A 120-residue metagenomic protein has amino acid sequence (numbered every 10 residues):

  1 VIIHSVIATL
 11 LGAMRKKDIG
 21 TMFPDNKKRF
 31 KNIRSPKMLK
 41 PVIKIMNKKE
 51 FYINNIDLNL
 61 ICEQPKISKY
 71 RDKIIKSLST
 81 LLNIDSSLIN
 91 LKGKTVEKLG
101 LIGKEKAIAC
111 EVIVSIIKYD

Functional and structural regions predicted by a protein language model:
V1-D72, L81-L82: RNase III-family endoribonuclease catalytic core
I67-K73, L101-K106: Short glycine/threonine-rich loop-to-helix capping motif typified by GTGT followed within a few residues by an Asp-Pro
K76: Active-site phosphate/pyrophosphate- and oxyanion-stabilizing loops and adjacent acidic/basic residues in soluble
T80-N83, V112-V114: Short, surface-exposed linear patches
D85-L88: Short acidic capping loops at alpha-helix termini that bridge into adjacent secondary structure
L91-T95: Pyridoxal 5′-phosphate
I102-D120: C-terminal edge-of-domain segments
